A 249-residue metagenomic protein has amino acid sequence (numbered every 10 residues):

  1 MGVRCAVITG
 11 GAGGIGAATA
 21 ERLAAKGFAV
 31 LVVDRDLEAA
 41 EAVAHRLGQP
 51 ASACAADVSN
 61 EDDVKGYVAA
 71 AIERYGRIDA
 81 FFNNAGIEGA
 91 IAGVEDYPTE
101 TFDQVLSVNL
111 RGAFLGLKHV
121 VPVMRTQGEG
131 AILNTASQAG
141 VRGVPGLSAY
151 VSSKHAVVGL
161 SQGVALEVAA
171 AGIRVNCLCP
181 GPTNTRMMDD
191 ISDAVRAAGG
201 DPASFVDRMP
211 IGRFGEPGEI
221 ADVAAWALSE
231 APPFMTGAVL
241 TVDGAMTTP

Functional and structural regions predicted by a protein language model:
M1-L31: Canonical Rossmann dinucleotide-binding motif of NAD(H)/NADP(H)-dependent dehydrogenases/reductases, specifically
E88-I91, R142, A225, T236-P249: Short C-terminal tail/terminal secondary-structure segment of NAD(P)H-dependent dehydrogenase/reductase domains
A92-V94, P98-L106, F205: Substrate-binding pocket helix/loop in short-chain dehydrogenase/reductase
L117, S153, S161: Active-site helix of classical SDR
P122, L166-A170, P233: Alpha-helical segment proximal to the catalytic Tyr-Lys
S137: Residue(s) in the substrate-gating loop at a strand-loop-helix junction that position the organic substrate next
A170, P182-R208: A glycine/serine/threonine-rich, flexible loop-to-helix segment that serves as the NAD(P) cofactor-binding "lid"
